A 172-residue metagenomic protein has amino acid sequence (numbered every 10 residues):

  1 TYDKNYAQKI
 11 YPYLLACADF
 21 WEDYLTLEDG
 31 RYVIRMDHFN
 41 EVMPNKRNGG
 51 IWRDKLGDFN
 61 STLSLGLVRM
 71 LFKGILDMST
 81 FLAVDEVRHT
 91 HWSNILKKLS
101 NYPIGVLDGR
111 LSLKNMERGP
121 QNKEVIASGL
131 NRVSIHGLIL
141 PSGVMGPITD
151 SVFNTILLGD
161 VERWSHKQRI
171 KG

Functional and structural regions predicted by a protein language model:
T1-K4, Q8, P12, S61-G172: Active-site core of glycosidic bond-cleaving carbohydrate-active enzymes
A16, F20-M78: Acidic/histidine-rich catalytic neighborhood
